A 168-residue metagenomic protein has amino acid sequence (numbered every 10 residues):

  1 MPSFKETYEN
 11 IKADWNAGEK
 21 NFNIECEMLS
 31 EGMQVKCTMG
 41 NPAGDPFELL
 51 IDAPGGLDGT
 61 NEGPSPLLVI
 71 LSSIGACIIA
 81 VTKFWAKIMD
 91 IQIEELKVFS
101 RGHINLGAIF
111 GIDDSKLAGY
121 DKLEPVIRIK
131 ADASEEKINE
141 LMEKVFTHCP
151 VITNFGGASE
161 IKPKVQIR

Functional and structural regions predicted by a protein language model:
M1-V69, F84-R168: Extended beta-strand/beta-hairpin segments
I74: Internal active-site segments that recognize and position negatively charged phosphoryl groups and nucleotide moieties
A80-V81: Short, well-ordered amphipathic alpha-helical segments that serve as non-catalytic structural scaffolds within diverse
